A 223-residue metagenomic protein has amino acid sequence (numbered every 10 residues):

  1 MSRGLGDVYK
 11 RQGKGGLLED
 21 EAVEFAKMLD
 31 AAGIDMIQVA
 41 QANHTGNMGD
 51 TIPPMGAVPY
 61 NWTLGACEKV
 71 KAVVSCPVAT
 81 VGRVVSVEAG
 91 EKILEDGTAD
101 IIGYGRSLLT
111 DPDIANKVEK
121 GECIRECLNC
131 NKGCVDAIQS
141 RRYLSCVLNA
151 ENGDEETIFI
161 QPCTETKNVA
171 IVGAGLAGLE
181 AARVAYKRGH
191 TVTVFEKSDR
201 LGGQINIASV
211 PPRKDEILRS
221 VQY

Functional and structural regions predicted by a protein language model:
M1-Y9: Single conserved hydrophobic/aromatic residue that forms the stacking wall/gate of nucleotide- or nucleobase-binding
D7, I37-V39, V78-G82, I102-Y104: Hydrophobic faces of well-ordered beta-strands that scaffold small-molecule active sites in alpha/beta enzyme cores
L29, I37, V70, G105 (+1 more regions): Conserved, mostly hydrophobic/aromatic
I52-T80: Alpha-helix-loop-beta-strand connector modules within alpha/beta enzyme cores
V84-A99: Catalytic cores of alpha/beta
T98-K117: Glycine-rich phosphate-binding active-site loops on the catalytic face of alpha/beta enzymes
A115-T166: Cysteine-cluster motifs in flexible loop/terminal segments that predominantly coordinate metals
I171-Y223: Beta1-alpha1 glycine-rich phosphate/pyrophosphate-binding loop at the start of Rossmann-like nucleotide-binding domains
